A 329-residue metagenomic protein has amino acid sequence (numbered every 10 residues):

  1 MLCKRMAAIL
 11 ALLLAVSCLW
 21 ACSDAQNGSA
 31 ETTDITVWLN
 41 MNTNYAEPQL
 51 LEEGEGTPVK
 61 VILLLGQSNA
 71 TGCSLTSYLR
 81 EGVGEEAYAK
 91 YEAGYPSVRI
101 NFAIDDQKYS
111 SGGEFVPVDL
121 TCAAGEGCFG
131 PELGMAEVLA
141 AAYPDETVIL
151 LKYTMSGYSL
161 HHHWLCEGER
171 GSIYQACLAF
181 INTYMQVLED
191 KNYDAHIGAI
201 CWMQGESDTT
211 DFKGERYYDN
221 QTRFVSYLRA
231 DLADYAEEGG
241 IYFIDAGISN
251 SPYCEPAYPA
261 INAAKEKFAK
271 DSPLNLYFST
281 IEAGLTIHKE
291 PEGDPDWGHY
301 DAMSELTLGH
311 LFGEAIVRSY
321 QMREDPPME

Functional and structural regions predicted by a protein language model:
M1-I9: Bacterial N-terminal signal peptides that target proteins for export
L10-C18: Bacterial N-terminal signal peptides
L19-T33: Sec-dependent signal peptide cleavage junction
E31-E329: Cell-envelope and extracellular/periplasmic
